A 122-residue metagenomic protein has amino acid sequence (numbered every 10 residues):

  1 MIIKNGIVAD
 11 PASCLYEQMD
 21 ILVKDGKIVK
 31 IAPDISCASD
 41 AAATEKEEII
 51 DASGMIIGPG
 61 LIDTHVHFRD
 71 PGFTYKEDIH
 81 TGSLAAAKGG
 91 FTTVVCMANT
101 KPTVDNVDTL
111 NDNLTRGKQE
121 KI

Functional and structural regions predicted by a protein language model:
M1, A42-V95: Replace "His-x-His-based motif
M1-A43: N-terminal metal-binding scaffold of metallo-dependent hydrolase/deaminase domains
K4, K24-K30, K46, K76 (+3 more regions): Context-gated lysine
E17, Y75-I79, D108-N111: Short, glycine/charged-enriched secondary-structure capping and boundary segments
K24, D34, H67, P71 (+1 more regions): Acidic/polar N-terminal loop/beta-strand segments that form early-domain functional surfaces
S83-I122: Divalent-metal coordination cores built from histidine and acidic residues
